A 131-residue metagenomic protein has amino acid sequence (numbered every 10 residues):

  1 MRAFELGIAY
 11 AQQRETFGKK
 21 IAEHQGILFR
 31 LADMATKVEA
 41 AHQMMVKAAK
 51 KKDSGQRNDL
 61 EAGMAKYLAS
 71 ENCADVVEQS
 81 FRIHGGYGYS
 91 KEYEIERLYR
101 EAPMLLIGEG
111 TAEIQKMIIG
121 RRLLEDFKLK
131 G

Functional and structural regions predicted by a protein language model:
M1-G131: Alpha-helical interface subdomain recognition
